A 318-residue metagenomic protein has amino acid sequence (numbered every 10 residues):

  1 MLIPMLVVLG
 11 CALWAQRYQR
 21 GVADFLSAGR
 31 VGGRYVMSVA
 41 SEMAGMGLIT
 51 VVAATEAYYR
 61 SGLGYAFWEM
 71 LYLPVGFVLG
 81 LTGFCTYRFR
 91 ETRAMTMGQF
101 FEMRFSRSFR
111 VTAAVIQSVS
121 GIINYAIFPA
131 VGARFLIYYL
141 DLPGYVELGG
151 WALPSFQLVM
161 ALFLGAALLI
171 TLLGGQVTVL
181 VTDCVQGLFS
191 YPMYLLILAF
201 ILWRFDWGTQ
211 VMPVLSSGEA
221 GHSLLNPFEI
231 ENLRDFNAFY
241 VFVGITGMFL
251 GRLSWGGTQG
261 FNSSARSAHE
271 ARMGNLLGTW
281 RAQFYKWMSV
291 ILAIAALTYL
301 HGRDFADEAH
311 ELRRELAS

Functional and structural regions predicted by a protein language model:
M1, R30, A44, T171-L172 (+3 more regions): Short conserved micro-motifs on helix faces and helix-strand junctions that flank and scaffold key functional residues
M1-A23, M95-G98, E102-I137, M160-E219 (+2 more regions): Membrane-interface loop-to-helix entry segments
M5-V22, M37-T55, L73-M95, L168 (+1 more regions): Juxtamembrane transmembrane-helix boundary signature
G21-V22, A28, C85, M97 (+1 more regions): Glycine-rich, flexible loop/turn motifs
L26, A40, A167-L168, Q176 (+2 more regions): A generic hydrophobic-helix recognition signal that picks specific residues within alpha-helical hydrophobic
S27-V36, A53-W68, E102, P143-F156 (+1 more regions): Loop-to-helix junctions at membrane interfaces in multi-pass transport proteins
M43, A66-L172, V243-G251, G260: Helix-loop-helix module between adjacent transmembrane segments
